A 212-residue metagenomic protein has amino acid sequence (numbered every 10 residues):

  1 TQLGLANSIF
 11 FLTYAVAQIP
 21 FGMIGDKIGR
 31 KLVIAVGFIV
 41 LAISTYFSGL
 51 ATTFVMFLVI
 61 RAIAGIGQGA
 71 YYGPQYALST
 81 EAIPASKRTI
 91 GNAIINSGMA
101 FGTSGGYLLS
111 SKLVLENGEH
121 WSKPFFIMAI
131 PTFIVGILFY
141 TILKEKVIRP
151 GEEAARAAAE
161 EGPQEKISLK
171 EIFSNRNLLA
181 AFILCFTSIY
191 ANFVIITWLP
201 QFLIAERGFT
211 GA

Functional and structural regions predicted by a protein language model:
T1-A15: Extracellular/periplasmic helix-loop-helix junction of adjacent transmembrane segments in MFS-like secondary
F11-I19, T103-S104: Residue-level signature of mid-helix packing/kink "hotspots" within the transmembrane helices of 12-pass Major
V16-T52: Conserved MFS/SLC helix-loop-helix module at the cytosolic interface between two early adjacent transmembrane helices
T53-R61, A180-A181: Short hydrophobic/alpha-helical segments at membrane-entry points of transmembrane helices in Major Facilitator
I60-F101: Cytoplasmic helix-loop-helix junction between adjacent transmembrane helices in 12-TM secondary transporters
I95-E145: Helix-loop-helix hairpin linking two adjacent transmembrane segments in secondary transporters
R149-A181, E206: Juxtamembrane intracellular "pre-TM" segments in multi-pass secondary transporters
R176-A212: Extracytoplasmic gate region of multi-pass secondary transporters
